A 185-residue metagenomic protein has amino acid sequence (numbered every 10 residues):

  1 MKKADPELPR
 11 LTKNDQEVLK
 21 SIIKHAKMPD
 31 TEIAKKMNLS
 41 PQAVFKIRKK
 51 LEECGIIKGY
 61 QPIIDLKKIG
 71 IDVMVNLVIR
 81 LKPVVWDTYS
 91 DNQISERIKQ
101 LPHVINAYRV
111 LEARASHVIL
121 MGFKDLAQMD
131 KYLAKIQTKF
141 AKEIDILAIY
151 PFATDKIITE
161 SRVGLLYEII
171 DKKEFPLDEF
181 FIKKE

Functional and structural regions predicted by a protein language model:
M1-E185: A compositional/biophysical signature of low hydrophobicity enriched in polar/charged and small residues
